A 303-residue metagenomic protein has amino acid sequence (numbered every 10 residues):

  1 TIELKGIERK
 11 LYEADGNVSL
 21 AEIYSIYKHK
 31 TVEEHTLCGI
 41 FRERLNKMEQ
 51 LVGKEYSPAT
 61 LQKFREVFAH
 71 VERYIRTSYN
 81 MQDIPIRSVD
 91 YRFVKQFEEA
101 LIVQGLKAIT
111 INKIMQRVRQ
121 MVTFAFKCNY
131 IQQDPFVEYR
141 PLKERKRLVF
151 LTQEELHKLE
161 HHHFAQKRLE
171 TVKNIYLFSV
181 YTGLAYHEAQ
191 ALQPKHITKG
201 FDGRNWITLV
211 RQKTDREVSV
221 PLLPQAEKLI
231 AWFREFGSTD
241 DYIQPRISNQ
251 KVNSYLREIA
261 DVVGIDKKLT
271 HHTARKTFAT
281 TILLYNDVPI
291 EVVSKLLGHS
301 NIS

Functional and structural regions predicted by a protein language model:
T1-E55: N-terminal helical hairpins
V67-T77, R92, V103-F136, H187: N-terminal DNA-binding recognition helix of tyrosine site-specific recombinases/integrases
V89, K113, T171-V172, R246-Q250 (+2 more regions): Short basic/aromatic active-site micro-motif
A108, N112-I114, I131, F136-Y186 (+2 more regions): Basic, Lys/Arg- and aromatic-enriched nucleic-acid-binding interface segment
T123-Q133, S179-D202, E291: Short, charged phosphate-coordinating catalytic segments
K146, E155, A191-A231: Conserved tyrosine-mediated DNA breakage-rejoining catalytic core shared by Y-recombinases
L177, Y181, H187-E188, E258 (+1 more regions): C-terminal catalytic core of tyrosine-transesterase DNA break-rejoin enzymes
R211-A231, G237-E258, G264: C-terminal catalytic core of Y-nucleophile DNA break-rejoin enzymes
